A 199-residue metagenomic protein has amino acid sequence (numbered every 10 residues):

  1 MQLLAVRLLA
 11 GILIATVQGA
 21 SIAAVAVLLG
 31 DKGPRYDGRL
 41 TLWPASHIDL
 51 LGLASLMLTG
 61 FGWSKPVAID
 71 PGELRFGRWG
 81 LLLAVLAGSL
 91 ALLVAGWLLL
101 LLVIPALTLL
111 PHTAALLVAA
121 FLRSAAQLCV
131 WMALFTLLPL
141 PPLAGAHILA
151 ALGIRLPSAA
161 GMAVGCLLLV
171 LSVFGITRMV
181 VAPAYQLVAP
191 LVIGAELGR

Functional and structural regions predicted by a protein language model:
M1-R199: Hydrophobic transmembrane alpha-helices and their immediate loop junctions in multi-pass integral membrane proteins
